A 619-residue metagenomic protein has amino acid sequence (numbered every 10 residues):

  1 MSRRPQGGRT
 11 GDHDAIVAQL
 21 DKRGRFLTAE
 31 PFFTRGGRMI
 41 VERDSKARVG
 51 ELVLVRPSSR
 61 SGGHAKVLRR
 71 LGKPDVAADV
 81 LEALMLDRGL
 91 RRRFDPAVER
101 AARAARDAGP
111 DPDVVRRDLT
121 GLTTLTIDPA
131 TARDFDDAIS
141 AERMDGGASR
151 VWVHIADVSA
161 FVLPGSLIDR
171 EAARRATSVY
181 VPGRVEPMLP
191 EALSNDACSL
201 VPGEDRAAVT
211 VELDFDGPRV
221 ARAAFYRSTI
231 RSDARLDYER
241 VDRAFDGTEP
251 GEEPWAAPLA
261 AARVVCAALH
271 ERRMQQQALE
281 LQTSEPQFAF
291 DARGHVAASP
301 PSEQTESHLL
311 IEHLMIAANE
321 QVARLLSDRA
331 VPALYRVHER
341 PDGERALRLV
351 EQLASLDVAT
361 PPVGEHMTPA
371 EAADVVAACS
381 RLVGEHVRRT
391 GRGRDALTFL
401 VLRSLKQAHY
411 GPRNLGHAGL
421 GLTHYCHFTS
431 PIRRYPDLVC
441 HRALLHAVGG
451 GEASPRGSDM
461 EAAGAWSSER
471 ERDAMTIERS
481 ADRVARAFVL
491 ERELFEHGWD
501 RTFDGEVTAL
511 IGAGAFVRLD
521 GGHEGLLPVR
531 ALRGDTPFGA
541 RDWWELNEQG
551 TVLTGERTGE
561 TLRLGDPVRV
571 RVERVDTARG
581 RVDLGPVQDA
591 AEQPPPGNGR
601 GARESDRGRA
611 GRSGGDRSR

Functional and structural regions predicted by a protein language model:
M1-G7, S58-A83, A221, Y226 (+2 more regions): OB-fold/S1-family single-stranded nucleic acid-binding modules
M1-W152, S159-E204, P218, R235-L236 (+4 more regions): Charge-lined substrate channels and their catalytic hotspots, especially those that engage the 3′ end of RNA
R25-F32, E212, F288-A289, A515: Short polybasic amphipathic segments
P31-T34, S59, L71, I155-A156 (+8 more regions): A short beta-strand motif that forms part of the nucleic acid-binding face of small beta-barrel RNA-binding folds
G37-I40, G63, D128, R133-P361 (+2 more regions): Feature marking long nucleic-acid-engaging regions of large polymerase/nuclease enzymes
E51-R56, L310-H313, P567-R571: Charged, amphipathic alpha-helical scaffolding segments
L119-L125, A130-G146, A262-L279, R483-D504 (+2 more regions): Phosphate-interacting basic helix/loop segments used at nucleotide- and nucleic-acid interfaces
Q321, G343, L353-R619: Structured C-terminal cores of nucleic-acid metabolism proteins
